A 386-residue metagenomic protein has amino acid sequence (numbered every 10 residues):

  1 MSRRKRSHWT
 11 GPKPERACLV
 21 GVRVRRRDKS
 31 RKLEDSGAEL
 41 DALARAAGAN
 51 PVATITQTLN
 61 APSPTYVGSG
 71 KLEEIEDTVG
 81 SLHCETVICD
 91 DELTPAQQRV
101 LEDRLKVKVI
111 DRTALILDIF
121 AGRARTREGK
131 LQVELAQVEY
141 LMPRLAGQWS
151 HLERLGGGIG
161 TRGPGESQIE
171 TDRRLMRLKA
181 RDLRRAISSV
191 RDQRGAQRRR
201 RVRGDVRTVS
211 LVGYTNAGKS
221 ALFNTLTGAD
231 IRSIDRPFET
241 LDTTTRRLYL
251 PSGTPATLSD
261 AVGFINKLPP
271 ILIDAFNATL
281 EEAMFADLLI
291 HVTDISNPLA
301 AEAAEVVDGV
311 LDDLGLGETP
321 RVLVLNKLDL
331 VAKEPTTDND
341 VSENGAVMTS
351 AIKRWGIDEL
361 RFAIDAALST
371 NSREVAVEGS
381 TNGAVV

Functional and structural regions predicted by a protein language model:
M1-L117: N-terminal accessory targeting/assembly segments
R6, G37-A46, E76-S81, E92-V107 (+2 more regions): Conserved C-terminal guanine-recognition region of P-loop GTPase G domains, centered on the G4
G11-E15, R154-I273, L280, M284: Conserved G1/Walker A P-loop phosphate-binding module
R23-R27, L59-A61, E92-P95, A114-L117 (+4 more regions): Conserved nucleotide-binding/hydrolysis micro-motifs of P-loop NTPases
R26-K32, A61-T65, R123-E128, S167-Q168 (+4 more regions): Flexible beta-alpha connector loops of hexameric P-loop NTPases
L40, V87, V138, M176 (+7 more regions): Residue-level signature of catalytic and energy-coupling elements of molecular machines, predominantly ATP/GTP-dependent
A46, S81, V100, Q137-Y140 (+8 more regions): Residues on one face of amphipathic alpha-helical coiled coils
K106-G157, T319-V322, D329-E378: Canonical P-loop GTPase G-domain recognition
